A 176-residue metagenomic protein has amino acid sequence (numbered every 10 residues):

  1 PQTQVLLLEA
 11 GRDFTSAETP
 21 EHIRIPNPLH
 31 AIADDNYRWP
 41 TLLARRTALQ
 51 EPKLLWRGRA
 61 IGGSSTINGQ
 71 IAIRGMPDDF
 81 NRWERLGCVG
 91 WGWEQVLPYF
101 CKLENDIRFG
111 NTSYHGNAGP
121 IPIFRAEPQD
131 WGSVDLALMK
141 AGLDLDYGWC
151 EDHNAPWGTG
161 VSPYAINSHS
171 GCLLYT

Functional and structural regions predicted by a protein language model:
P1-Y175: N-terminal redox-cofactor-binding region of secreted/periplasmic oxidoreductases
